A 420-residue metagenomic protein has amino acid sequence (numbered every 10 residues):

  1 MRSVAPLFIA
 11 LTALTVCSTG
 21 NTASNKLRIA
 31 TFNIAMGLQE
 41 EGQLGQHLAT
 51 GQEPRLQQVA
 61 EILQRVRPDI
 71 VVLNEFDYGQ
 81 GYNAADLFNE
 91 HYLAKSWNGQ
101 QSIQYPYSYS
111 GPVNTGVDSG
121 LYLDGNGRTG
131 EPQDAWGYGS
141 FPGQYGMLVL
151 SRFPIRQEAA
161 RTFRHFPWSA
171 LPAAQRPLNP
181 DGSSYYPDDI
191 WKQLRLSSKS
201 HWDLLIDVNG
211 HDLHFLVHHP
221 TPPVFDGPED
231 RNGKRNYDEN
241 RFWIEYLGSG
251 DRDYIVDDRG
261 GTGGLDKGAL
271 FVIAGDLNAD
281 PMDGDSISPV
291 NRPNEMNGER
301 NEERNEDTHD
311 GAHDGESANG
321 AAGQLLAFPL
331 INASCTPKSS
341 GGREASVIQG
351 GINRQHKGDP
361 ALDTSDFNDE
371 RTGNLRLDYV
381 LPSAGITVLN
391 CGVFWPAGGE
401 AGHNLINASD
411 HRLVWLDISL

Functional and structural regions predicted by a protein language model:
M1-A5: Positively charged n-region of N-terminal signal peptides that target proteins for export
P6-T15: Bacterial N-terminal signal peptides
S18-M147, R176-L194, N209-L213, D226-P228 (+4 more regions): N-terminal, active-site-proximal structural segment of metallo-dependent hydrolase catalytic domains
I34, E75-F76, F153, P220 (+1 more regions): Active-site metal-binding loops of divalent metal-dependent hydrolases
M36-G37, D77-G79, I155-Q157, P223 (+1 more regions): Primarily extracytoplasmic ectodomains and periplasmic/lumenal surface modules that are beta-strand-rich
Y145, E158-R161, F166-L216, G233-R235: Catalytic-adjacent loop/helix segments of enzymes that bind and process anionic phosphate/sulfate esters
F153-T162, P167-P172, L205-I206, N232-I273 (+1 more regions): Metal-dependent phosphoester-hydrolase catalytic domains
